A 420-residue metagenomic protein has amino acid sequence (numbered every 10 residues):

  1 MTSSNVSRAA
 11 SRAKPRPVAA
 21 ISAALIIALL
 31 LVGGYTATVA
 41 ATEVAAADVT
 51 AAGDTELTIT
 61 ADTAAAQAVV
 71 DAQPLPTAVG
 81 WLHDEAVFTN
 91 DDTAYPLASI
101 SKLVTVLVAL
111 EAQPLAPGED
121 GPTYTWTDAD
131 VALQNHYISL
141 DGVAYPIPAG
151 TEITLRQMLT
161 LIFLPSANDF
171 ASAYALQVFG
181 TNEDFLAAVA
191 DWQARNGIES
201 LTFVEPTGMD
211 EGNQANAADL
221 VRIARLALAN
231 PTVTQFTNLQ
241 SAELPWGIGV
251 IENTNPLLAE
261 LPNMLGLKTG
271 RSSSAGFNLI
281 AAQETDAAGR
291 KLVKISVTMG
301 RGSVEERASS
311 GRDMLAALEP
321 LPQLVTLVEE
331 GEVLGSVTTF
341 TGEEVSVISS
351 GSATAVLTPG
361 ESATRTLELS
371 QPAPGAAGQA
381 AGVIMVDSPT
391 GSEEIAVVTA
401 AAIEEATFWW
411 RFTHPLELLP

Functional and structural regions predicted by a protein language model:
M1-I21, E329: Terminal targeting segments of Actinobacterial cell-envelope proteins
A13-K14, T42-A218, R225-T234: Active-site-adjacent loops and short helices of periplasmic peptidoglycan-processing enzymes
I21-A37: Hydrophobic membrane-insertion alpha-helices, especially the h-region of bacterial N-terminal signal peptides
L31-G34, W81, Y124-A132, W246-T254 (+1 more regions): Short low-complexity stretches enriched in small and charged residues
G33, A109, F277: Active-site-proximal flexible loops/turns
A40-S99, V104-E111, V328, V333 (+5 more regions): Extracytoplasmic low-complexity, Pro/Thr/Ser/Ala/Gly-rich segments that lie immediately after a secretion/anchoring
E199, E211-N213, D219, A224-P420: Domain-terminus/edge residues, biased toward the C-terminal soluble/receptor-binding domains of extracytoplasmic
